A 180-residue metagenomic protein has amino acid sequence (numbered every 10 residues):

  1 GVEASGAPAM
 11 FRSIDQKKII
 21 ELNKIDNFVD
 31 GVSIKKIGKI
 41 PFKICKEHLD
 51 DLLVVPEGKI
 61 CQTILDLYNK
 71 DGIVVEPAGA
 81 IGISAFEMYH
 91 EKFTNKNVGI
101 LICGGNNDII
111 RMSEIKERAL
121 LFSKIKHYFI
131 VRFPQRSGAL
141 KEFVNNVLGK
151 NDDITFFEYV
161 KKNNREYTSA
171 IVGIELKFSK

Functional and structural regions predicted by a protein language model:
G1-E47, E87-P134: Glycine-rich phosphate/pyrophosphate-binding loop at beta-loop-alpha junctions
V2-S5, V54-V55, E76, T155-N163: Beta-strand->loop->alpha-helix junctions that form or flank phosphate-binding loops in nucleotide-handling enzymes
E3, K35, L53-V54, E76 (+2 more regions): Active-site-adjacent beta-strand anchor residues
D15-Q16, N69-K70, S169-G173: Short low-complexity, flexible loop/linker segments enriched in glycine and/or proline with clustered acidic
G38-K96: Active-site-adjacent helical/loop segments in soluble small-molecule enzymes
K59-I60, A80, G105-N107, R136 (+1 more regions): Short, glycine-/Ser/Thr-/acidic-enriched flexible segments
I109-K180: A conserved regulatory-domain signal marking ACT and ACT-like small-molecule sensing domains and adjacent regulatory
